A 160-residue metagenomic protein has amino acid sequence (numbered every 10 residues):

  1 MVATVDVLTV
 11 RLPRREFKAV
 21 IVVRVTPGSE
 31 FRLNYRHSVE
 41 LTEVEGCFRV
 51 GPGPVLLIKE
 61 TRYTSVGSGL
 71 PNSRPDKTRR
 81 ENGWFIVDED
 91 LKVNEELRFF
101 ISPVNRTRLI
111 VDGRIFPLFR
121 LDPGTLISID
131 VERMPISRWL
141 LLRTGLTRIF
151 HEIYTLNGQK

Functional and structural regions predicted by a protein language model:
M1-D6: Hydrophobic membrane-insertion alpha-helices, especially the h-region of bacterial N-terminal signal peptides
V10-T64: N-terminal secretory signal peptides
L56, N72-K160: Mature, soluble, non-transmembrane domains
T64-V66, R80: Generic detector of intrinsically disordered, low-complexity, polar/charged segments
S68-L70: Membrane-embedded segments
